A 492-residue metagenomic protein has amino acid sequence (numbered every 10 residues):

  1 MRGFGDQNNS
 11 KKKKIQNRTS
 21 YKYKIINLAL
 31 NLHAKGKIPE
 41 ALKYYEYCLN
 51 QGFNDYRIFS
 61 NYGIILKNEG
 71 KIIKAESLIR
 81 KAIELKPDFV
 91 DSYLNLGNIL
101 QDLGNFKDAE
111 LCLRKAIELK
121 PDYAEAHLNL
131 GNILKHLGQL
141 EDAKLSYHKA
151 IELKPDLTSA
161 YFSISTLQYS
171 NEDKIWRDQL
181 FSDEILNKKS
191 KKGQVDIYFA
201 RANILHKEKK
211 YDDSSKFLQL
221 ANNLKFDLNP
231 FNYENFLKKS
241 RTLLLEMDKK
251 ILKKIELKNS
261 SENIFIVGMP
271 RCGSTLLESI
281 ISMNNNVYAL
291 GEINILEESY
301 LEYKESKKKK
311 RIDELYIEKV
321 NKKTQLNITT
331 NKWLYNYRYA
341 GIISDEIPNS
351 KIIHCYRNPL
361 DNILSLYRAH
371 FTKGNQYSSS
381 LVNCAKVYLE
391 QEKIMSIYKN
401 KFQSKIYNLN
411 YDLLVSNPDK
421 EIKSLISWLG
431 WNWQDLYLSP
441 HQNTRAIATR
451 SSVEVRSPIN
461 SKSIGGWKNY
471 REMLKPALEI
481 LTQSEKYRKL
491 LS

Functional and structural regions predicted by a protein language model:
M1-K323, K386, R488: Alpha-helical solenoid repeat scaffolds of the TPR/TPR-like class and their adjacent stem/linker regions that mediate
S92, L96, L130, I280-I281 (+3 more regions): Short, glycine/charged-enriched secondary-structure capping and boundary segments
F162, I266-G268, S279, G291 (+5 more regions): Short beta-strand segments
S165, R177-K189, Y198-I264, R311-Q325 (+3 more regions): PAPS-dependent sulfotransferases, especially Golgi type II membrane carbohydrate sulfotransferases
N294-I295, R357-N362, L414-V415: Conserved nucleotide-binding/hydrolysis micro-motifs of P-loop NTPases
K332-R338, E390: Adenylate-forming
Y337-A340, P418: Short, well-ordered alpha-helical microsegments
I343-L366: Conserved phosphate-donor/acceptor-positioning beta-strand/loop module used by diverse small-molecule
